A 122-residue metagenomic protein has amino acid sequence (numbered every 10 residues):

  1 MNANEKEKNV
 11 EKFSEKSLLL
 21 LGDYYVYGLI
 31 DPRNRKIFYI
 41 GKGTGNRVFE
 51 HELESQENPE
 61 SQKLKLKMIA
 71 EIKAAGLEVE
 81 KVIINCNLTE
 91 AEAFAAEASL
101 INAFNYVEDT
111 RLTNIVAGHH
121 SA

Functional and structural regions predicted by a protein language model:
N2-A122: Structure-specific nucleic-acid interaction/processing domains
